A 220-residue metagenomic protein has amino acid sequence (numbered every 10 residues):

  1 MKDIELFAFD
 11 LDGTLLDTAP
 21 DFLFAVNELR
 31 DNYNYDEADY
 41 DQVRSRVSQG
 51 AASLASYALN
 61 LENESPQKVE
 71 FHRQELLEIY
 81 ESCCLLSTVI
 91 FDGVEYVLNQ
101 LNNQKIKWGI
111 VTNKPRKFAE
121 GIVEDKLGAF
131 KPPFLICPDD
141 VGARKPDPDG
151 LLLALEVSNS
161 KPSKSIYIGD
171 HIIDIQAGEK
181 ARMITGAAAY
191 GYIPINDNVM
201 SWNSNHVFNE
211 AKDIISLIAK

Functional and structural regions predicted by a protein language model:
M1-S45: Active-site neighborhood of HAD-like aspartate-dependent phosphohydrolases
D3, E81-I110, R116, E120 (+1 more regions): Short, acidic loop-to-helix structural element flanking the phosphoryl-transfer center in phosphate-processing enzymes
L6, K145-I175: Conserved Lys-Pro-Asp/Glu-containing loop-to-beta segment of HAD-superfamily phosphomonoesterases, centered on
L29-R30, G50-S65, I122, A154-L155: Helix-loop "lid/cap" segments that line or gate small-molecule binding pockets
E37-Q42, Q67-K68, F130-F134, P162-I166: Short acidic capping loops at alpha-helix termini that bridge into adjacent secondary structure
Y57-Y96: Metal-dependent phosphoesterase signature
A129-R144: A short, structured active-site edge motif that brings together acidic residues
I166-H206: Acidic, Mg2+-coordinating phosphoryl-transfer loop and its flanking beta/alpha structural elements, shared across
